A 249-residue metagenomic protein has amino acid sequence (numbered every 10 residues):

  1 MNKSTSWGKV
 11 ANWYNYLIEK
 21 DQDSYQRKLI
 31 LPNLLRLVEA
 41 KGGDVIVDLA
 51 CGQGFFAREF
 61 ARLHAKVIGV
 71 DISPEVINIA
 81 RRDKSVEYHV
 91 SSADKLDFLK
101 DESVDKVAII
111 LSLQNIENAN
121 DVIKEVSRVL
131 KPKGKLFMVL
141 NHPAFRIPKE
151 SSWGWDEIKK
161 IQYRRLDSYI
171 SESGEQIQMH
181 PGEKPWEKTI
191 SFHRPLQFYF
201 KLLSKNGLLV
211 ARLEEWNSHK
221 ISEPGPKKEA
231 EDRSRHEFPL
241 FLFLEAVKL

Functional and structural regions predicted by a protein language model:
M1-K41, F55-E59, V76-I79: Conserved class I S-adenosyl-L-methionine
V47-L49, Q53-K95: Class I SAM-dependent methyltransferase SAM/SAH-binding core
F98-V107: A short acidic, Gly/Pro-enriched loop at the edge of an enzyme's catalytic core that lines a small-molecule cofactor
K106-A119: A short SAM/SAH-binding and catalytic strip from SAM-dependent methyltransferases
N120-K135: A short glycine-rich, Lys/Arg-flanked "PGG" loop and its adjoining helix->strand segment in the class I
L136-Q176: Conserved class I S-adenosyl-L-methionine
I190-L213: Short alpha-helix
N206-L208, K227-L249: Core SAM-dependent methyltransferase catalytic element
